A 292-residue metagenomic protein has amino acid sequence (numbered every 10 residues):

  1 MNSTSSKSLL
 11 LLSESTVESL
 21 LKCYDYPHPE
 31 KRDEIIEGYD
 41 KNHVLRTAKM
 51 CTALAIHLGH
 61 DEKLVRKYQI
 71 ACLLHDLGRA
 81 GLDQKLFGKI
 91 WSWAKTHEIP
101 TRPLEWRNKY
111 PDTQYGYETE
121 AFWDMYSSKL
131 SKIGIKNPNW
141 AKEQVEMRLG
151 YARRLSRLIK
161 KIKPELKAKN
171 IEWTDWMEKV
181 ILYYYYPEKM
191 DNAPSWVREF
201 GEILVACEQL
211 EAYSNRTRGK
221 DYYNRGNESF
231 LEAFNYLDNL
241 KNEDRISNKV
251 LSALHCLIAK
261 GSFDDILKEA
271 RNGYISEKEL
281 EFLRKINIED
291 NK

Functional and structural regions predicted by a protein language model:
N2-K292: Histidine- and acidic-residue-rich, metal-dependent catalytic cores
